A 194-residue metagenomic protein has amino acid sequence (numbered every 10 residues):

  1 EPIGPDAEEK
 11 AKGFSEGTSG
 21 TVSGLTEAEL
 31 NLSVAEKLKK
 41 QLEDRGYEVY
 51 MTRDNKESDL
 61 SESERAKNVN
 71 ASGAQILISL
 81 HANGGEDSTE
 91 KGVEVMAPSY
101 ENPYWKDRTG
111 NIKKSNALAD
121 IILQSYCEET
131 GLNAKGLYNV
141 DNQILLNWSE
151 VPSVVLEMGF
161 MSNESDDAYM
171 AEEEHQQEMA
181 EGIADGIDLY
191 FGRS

Functional and structural regions predicted by a protein language model:
E1-S194: Catalytic-site microenvironment of enzymes that process N-acetyl-hexosamine-containing cell-wall polysaccharides
